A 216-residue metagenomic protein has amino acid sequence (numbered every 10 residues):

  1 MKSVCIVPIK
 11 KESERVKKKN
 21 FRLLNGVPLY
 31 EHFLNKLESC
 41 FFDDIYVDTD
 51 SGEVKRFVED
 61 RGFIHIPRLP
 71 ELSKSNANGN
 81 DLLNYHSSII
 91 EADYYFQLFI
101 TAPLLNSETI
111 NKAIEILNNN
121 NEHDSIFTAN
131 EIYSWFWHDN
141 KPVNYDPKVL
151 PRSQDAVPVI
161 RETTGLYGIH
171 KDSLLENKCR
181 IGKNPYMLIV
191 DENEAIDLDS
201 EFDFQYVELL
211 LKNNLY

Functional and structural regions predicted by a protein language model:
M1-K17: N-terminal nucleotide-binding beta1-loop-alpha1 segment
L29-I45: A short, N-terminal amphipathic alpha-helix
F42, A92, N120-H123, Y216: Short, high-confidence coil segments that cap the C-terminus of an alpha-helix and link into the following beta-strand
I45-T49, T128-A129: Short internal beta-strands
Y46, G52-F96, L105-K112: Short phosphate-binding loop-to-helix
D81-L82, P103-E194: Conserved core of the sugar-phosphate nucleotidyltransferase
L98-I100: Active-site acidic Asp-centered loop
I189, E194-Y216: Hydrophobic helical membrane-anchoring modules
